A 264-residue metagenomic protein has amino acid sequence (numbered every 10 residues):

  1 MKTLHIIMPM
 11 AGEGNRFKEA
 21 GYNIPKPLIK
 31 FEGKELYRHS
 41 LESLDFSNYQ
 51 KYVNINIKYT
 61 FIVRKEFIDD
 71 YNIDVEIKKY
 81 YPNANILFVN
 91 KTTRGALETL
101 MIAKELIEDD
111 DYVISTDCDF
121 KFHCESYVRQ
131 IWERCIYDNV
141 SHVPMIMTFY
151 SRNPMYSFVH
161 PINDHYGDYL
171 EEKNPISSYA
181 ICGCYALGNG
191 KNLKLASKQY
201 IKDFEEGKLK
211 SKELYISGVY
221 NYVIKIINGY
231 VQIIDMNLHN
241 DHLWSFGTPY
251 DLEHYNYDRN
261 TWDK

Functional and structural regions predicted by a protein language model:
M1-P9, R16-K18, K30, K34-D111 (+1 more regions): Conserved N-terminal catalytic core of the sugar/cofactor nucleotidyltransferase
T3-I6, A180-K264: Conserved alpha/beta core of the MobA/IspD/sugar-nucleotide pyrophosphorylase nucleotidyltransferase superfamily
E13-E19, K194-A196: Short acidic/His/Gly/Ser-rich catalytic and metal-binding motifs that mark active-site loops of diverse hydrolases
Y22-P27: Short alpha-helical oligomerization interface
D45-I55, C135-V140, D203-F204, I226-N228: Alpha-helix termini
K91-A96, N153-P154, D241-W244: A short acidic, often aromatic-flanked loop/helix-cap motif at beta-alpha or helix-coil junctions that lines enzyme
D117-K121: The conserved acidic donor/metal-binding loop of glycosyltransferases
H123-G207: Conserved core of the sugar-phosphate nucleotidyltransferase
